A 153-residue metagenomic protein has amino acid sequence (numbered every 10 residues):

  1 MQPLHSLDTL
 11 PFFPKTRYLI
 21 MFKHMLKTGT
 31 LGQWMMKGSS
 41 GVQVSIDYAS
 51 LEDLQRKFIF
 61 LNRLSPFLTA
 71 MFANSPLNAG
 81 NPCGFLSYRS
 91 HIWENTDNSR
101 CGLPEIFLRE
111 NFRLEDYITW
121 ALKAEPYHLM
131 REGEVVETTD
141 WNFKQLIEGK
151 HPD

Functional and structural regions predicted by a protein language model:
Q2-D153: Loop-rich catalytic cores of soluble enzymes, especially ATP-dependent carboxylate-amine ligases and other
